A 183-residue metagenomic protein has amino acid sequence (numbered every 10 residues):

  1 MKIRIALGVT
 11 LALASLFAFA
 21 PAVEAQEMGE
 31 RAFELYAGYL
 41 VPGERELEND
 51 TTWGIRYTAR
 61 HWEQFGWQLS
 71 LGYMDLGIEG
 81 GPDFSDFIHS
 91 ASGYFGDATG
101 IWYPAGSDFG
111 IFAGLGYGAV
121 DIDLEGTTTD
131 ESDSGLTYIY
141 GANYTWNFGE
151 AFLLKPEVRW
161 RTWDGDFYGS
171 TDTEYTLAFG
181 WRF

Functional and structural regions predicted by a protein language model:
M1-E30: Cleavable N-terminal export/targeting peptides
P21-G77, G100, Y117-A119, T176 (+1 more regions): Short glycine/proline- and aromatic-enriched beta-strand/turn motifs that initiate or cap beta-hairpins
M28, R60-Q64, P104-F109, N147-G149: Outer-membrane beta-barrel channels and translocator barrels
G29-R31, L47-W53, S90-G96, D130-Y138 (+1 more regions): Residues that define the transmembrane beta-barrel architecture of outer-membrane proteins
R31-L35, W67-L69, Y94-G96, F109-A113 (+3 more regions): Transmembrane beta-strands of outer-membrane beta-barrel proteins
A37, P42-E48, L71-S92, A119-S134 (+1 more regions): Extracellular/periplasm-exposed beta-strand and loop segments of Gram-negative cell-envelope proteins, dominated by
V41-T51, A105, D164-D172: Solvent-exposed loop/turn segments connecting transmembrane beta-strands in outer-membrane beta-barrel proteins
D75-E79, D130, Y140, W146-F183: Predominantly the C-terminal beta-signal and adjacent terminal strand-loop region of outer-membrane beta-barrel
